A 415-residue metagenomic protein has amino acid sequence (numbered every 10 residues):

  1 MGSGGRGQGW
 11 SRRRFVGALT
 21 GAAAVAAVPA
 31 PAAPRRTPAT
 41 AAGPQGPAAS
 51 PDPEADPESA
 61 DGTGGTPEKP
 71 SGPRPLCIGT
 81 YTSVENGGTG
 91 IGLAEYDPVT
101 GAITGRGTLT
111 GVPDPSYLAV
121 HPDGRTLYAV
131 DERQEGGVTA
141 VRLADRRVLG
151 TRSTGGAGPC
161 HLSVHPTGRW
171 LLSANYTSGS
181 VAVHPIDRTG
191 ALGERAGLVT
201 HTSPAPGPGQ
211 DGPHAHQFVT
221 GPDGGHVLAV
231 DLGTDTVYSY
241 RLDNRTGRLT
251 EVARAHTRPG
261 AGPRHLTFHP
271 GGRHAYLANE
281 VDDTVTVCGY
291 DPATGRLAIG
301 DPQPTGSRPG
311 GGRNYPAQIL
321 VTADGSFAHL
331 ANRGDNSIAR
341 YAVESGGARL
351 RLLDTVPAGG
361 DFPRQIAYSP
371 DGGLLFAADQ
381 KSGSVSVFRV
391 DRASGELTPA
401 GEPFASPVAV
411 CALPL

Functional and structural regions predicted by a protein language model:
M1-W10: N-terminal secretory signal peptides
S11-V28: N-terminal export leaders
P29-C77: C-terminal segment of N-terminal export signals and the immediately downstream linker at the start of the mature
E85-G87, V112-P122, G155-P166, S203-P222 (+4 more regions): Beta-rich, blade/repeat-based domains predominating in secreted/periplasmic proteins but also intracellular
E95-T100, L143-A144, P185-L192, R241-G247 (+3 more regions): Short loop/turn segments immediately following beta-strands, especially the blade-tip and inter-blade linker loops
T104-L109, V148-R152, S203-P208, E251-H256 (+3 more regions): A short beta-strand motif characteristic of beta-propeller blades
L149-H216: Asp-box/WD-like beta-propeller blade repeats and closely related beta-sheet repeat scaffolds
